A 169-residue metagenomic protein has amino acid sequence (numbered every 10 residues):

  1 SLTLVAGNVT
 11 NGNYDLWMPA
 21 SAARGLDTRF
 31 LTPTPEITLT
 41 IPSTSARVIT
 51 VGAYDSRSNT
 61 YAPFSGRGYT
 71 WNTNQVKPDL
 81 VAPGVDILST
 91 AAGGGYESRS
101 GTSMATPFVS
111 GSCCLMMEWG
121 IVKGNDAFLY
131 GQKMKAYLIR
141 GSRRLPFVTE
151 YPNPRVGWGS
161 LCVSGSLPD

Functional and structural regions predicted by a protein language model:
S1, G68, M116, G120: Active-site catalytic pocket residues across diverse enzymes, especially alpha/beta-hydrolases
L2-T10: Short beta-strand-plus-loop segments that form exposed binding edges in beta-rich domains
V9-S21: Edge beta-strands of jelly-roll/beta-sandwich modules across compartments, strongly enriched in secreted/luminal
A20-A53: Glycine-rich anion/phosphate-binding loop at the beta-strand->alpha-helix junction
I37-T50, F64-A82, I139-R140, G157-W158: Mature extracellular/periplasmic domains of secretome proteins
Y54-P107, R143, G165: Catalytic-core environment of secreted peptidases
G84-Y151: Hydrolase catalytic cores
V148-D169: C-terminal domain-closing interface element
